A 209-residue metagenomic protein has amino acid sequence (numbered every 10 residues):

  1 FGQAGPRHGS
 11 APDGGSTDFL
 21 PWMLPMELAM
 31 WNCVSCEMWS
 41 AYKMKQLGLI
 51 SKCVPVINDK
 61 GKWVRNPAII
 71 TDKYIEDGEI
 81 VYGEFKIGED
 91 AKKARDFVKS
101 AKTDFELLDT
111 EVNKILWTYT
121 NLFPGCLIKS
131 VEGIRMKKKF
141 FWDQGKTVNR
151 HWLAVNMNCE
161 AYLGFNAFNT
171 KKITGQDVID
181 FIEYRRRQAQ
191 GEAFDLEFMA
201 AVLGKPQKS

Functional and structural regions predicted by a protein language model:
F1-C33, K45-L47, K60-D77: CoA-thioester-processing core
C36-K43, I57-S209: C-terminal alpha-helix plus adjacent terminal tail
C53-V54: A structural signal for hydrophobic residues in beta-strands of small regulatory alpha/beta folds
